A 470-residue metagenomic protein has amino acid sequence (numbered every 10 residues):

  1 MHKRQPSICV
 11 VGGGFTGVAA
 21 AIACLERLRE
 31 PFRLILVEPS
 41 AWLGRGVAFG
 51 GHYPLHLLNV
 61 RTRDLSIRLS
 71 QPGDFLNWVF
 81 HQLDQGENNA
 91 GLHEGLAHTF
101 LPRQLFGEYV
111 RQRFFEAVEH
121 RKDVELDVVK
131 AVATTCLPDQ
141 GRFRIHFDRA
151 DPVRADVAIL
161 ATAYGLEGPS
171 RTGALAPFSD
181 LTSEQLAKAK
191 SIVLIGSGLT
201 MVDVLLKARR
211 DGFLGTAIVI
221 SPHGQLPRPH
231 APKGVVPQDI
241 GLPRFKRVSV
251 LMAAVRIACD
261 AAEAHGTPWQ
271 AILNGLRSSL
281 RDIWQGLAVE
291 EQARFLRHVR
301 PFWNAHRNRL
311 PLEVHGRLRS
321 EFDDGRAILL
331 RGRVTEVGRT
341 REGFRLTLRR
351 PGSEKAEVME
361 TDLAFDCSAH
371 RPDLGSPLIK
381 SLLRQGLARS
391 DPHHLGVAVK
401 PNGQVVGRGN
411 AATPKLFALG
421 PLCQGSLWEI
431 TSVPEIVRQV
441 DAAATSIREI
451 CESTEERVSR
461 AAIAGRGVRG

Functional and structural regions predicted by a protein language model:
M1-A41, R45-V47, A90-F245, V255-S453 (+1 more regions): Flavin (primarily FAD) cofactor-binding/catalytic cores of flavoenzymes
G50-L76, V235-V250, E313-G316: N-terminal glycine-rich dinucleotide-binding loop that anchors FAD/FMN and/or NAD(P) in oxidoreductases
Y53-G73, E87-G107, F114: Dinucleotide-binding Rossmann-like beta1-alpha1 core, especially the glycine-rich loop that anchors the ADP
F80, D84, V110: Conserved phosphate-binding loops in N-terminal lobes of ATP-dependent enzymes of the actin/Hsp70/sugar-kinase
E456-R457: Membrane-interfacial entry segments at the cytosolic side of transmembrane helices
